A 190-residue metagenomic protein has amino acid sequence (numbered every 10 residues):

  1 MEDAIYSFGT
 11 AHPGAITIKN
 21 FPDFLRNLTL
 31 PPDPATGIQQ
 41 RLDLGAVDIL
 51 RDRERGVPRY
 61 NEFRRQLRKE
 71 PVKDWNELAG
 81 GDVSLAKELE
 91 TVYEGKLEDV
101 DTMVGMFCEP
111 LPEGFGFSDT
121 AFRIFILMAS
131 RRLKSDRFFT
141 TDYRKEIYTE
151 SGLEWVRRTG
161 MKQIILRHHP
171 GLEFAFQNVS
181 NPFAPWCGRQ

Functional and structural regions predicted by a protein language model:
M1-Q190: Terminal regions of secretory-pathway proteins
